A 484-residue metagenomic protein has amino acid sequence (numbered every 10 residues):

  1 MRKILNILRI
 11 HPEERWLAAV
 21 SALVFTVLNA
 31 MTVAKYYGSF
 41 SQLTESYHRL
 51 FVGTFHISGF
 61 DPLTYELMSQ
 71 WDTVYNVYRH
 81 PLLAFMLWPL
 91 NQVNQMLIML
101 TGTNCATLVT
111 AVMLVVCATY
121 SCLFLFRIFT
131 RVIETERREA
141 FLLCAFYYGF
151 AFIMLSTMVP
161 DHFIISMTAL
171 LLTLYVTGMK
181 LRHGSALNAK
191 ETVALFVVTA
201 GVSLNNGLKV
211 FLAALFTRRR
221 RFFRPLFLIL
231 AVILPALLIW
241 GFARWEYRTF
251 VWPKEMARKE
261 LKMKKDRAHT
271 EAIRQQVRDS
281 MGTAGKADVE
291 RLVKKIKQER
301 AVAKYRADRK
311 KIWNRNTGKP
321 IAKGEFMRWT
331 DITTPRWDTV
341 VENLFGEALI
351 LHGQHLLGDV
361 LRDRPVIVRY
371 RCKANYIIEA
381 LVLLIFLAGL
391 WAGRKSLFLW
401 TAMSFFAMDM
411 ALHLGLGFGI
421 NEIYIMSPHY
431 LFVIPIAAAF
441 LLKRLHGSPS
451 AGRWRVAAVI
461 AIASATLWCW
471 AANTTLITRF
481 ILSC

Functional and structural regions predicted by a protein language model:
R9-G59, E66-W71, I233-R248, A465-A472: Transmembrane signal-anchor helices characteristic of membrane glycosylation enzymes that use polyprenol
P62-L108, E290-F386, W400-A402: Lumenal/periplasmic acceptor-binding loop at the mouth of the active site in multi-pass, GT-C-fold membrane enzymes
V112-I133, I385-A388: Transmembrane-helix motifs of polytopic, lipid-linked glycan transferases
L125-G149, W400: Transmembrane-helix signature of polytopic, membrane-embedded enzymes that assemble or transfer cell-envelope glycans
F141-C144, S396-G415: Transmembrane alpha-helix segments characteristic of polytopic inner-membrane glycan-assembly/cell-envelope
M158-H162: Short acidic/glycine- and proline-prone juxtamembrane loop motifs at membrane-interface regions of multi-pass membrane
I165-R182, V433, A437: Specific aromatic-rich, kink-prone transmembrane helix
L187-N206, V210-R218, L230-A236, I460-A461: Membrane-interface alpha helices of multi-pass inner-membrane proteins
